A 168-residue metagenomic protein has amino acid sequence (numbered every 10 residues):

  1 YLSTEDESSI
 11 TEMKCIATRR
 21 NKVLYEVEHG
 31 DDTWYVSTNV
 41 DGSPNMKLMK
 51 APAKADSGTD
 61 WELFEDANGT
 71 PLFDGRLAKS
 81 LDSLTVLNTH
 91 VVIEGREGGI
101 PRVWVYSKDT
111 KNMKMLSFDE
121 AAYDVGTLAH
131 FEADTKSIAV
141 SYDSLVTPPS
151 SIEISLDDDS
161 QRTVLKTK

Functional and structural regions predicted by a protein language model:
Y1-H29, E94, I100-Y106, T110-K168: Non-catalytic accessory segments flanking enzyme active sites
V23, P44, S80: Beta-rich catalytic cores
E28-D31, T89: Carbohydrate-active catalytic/glycan-binding domains of CAZyme proteins, especially the secreted or lumenal ectodomains
W34-V36, V91, I138: Hydrophobic beta-strand positions that form the internal "hydrophobic ladder" of WD40/Gbeta-like beta-propeller blades
V36-M46, A51: Noncatalytic partner-interaction/assembly domains of nucleic-acid and motor enzyme complexes, especially the accessory
S43, A55-D56, Y106: Alpha/beta-hydrolase-fold serine-hydrolase catalytic core, especially in secreted/extracellular enzymes
L48, V91, S151: Hydrophobic, well-ordered secondary-structure elements that form the walls of internal hydrophobic environments
S57-L87: Generic long, charged, amphipathic alpha-helical segments
